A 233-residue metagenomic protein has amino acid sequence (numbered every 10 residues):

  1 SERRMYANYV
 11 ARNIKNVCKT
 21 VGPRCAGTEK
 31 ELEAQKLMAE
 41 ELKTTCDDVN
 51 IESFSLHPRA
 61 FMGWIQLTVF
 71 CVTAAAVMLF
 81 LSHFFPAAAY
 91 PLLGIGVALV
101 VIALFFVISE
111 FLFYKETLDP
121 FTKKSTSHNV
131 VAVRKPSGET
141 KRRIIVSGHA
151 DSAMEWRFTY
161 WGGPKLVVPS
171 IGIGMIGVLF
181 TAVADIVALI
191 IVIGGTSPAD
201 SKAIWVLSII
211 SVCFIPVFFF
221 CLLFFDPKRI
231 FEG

Functional and structural regions predicted by a protein language model:
S1-G233: Secretory-pathway/membrane protein signature
